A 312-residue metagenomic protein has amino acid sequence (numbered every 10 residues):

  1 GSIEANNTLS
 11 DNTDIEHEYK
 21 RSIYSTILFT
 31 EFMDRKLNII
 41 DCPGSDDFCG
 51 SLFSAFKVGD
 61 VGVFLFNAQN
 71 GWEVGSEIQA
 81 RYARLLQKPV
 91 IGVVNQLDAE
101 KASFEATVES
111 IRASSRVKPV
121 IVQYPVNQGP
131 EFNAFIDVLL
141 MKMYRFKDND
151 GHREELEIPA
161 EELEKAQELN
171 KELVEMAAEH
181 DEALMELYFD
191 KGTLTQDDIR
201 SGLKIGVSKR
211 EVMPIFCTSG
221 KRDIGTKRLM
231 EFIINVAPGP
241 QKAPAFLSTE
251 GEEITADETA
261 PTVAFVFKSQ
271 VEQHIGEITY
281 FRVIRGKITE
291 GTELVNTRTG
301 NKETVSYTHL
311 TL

Functional and structural regions predicted by a protein language model:
G1-L310: Structural and coupling elements of P-loop NTPases
